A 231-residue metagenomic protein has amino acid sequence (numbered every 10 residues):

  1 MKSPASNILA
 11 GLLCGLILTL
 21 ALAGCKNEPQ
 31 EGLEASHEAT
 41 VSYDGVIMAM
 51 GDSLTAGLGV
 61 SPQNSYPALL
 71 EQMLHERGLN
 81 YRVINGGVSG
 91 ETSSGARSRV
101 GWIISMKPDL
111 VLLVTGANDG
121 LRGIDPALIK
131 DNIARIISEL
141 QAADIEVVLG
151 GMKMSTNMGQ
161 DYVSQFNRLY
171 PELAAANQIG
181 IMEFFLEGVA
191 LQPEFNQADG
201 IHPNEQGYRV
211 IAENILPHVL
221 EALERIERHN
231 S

Functional and structural regions predicted by a protein language model:
K2-L13: Bacterial N-terminal signal peptides that target proteins for export
A10, G59, V88, I124-D125 (+1 more regions): A generic structural signal for short
A21-G24: C-terminal motif of bacterial Sec signal peptides marking the signal peptidase cleavage site
N27: Short, conserved catalytic or interaction motifs in soluble domains
Q30-S89, R99-K107: Serine-esterase "nucleophile elbow" of acetyl-processing enzymes
L79, G95-S231: Alpha-helical cap/lid subdomain in secreted, periplasmic, or secretory-pathway luminal O-acyl-processing enzymes
G90-S94: Acidic-and-aromatic substrate-binding clefts and catalytic sites of carbohydrate-active enzymes
